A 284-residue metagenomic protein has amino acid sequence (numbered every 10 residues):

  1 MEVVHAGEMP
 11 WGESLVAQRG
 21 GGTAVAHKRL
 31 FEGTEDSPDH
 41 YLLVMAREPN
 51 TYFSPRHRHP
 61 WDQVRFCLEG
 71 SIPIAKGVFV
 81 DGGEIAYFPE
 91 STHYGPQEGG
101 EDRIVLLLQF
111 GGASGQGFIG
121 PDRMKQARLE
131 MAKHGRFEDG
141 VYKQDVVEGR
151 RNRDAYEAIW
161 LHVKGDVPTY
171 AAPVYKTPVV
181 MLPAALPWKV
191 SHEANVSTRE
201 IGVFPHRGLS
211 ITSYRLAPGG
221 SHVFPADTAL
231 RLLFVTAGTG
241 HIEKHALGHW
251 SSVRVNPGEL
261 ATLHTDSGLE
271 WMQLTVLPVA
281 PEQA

Functional and structural regions predicted by a protein language model:
M1-A284: Jelly-roll (double-stranded beta-helix
